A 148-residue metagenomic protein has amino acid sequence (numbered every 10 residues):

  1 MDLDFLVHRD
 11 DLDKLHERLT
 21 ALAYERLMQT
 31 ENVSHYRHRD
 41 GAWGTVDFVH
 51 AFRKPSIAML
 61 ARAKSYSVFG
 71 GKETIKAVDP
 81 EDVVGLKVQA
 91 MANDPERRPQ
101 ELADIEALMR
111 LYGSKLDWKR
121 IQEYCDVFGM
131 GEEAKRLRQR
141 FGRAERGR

Functional and structural regions predicted by a protein language model:
M1-R148: Compositionally biased terminal segments of proteins
